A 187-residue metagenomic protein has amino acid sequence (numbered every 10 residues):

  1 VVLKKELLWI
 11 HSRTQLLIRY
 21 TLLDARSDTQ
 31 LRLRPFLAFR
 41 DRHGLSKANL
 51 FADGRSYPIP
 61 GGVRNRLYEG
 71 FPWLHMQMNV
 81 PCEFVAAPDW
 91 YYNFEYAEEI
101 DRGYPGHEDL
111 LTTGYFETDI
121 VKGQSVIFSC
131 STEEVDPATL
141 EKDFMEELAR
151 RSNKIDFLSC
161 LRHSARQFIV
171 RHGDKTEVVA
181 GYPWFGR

Functional and structural regions predicted by a protein language model:
V1-R187: Acidic, mature catalytic/reactive cores of soluble proteins
